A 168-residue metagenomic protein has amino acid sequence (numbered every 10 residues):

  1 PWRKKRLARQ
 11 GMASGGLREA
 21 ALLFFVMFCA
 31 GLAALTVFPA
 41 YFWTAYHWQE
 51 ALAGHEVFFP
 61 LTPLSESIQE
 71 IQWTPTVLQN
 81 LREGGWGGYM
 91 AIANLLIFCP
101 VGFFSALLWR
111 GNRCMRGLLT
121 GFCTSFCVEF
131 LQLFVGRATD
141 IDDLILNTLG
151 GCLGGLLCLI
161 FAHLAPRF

Functional and structural regions predicted by a protein language model:
P1-G136, L156-F168: Bulky hydrophobic segments
T139-F161: Alpha-helical transmembrane segments that form the membrane-embedded catalytic/substrate-binding core of multi-pass
